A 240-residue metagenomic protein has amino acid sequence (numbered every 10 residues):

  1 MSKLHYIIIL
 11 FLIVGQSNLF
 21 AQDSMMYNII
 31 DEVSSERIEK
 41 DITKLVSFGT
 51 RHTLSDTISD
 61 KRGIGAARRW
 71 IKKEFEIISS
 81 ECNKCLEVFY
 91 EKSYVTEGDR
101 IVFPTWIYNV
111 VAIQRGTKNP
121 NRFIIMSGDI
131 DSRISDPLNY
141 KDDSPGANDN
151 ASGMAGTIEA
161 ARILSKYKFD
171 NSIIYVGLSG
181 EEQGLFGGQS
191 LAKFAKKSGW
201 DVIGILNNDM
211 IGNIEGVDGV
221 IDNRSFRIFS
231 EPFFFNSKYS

Functional and structural regions predicted by a protein language model:
M1-D23: Bacterial Sec-dependent N-terminal signal peptides
S24-V33, R51-G63, E97-I101, N139-N150 (+2 more regions): Second-shell loop/turn segments in exported
M25-I29, V33, R37-K40, K44 (+6 more regions): Extracytoplasmic/secreted proteins, especially bacterial periplasmic and envelope-associated proteins
I29, R37-S47, L54, E87-Y90 (+5 more regions): Structural recognition of the beta-strand scaffold that forms the well-ordered cores of secreted hydrolase catalytic
K40-R115: A non-catalytic alpha/beta surface segment that caps or lines the substrate-entry region of metallo-dependent hydrolase
T50-T53, Y94-G98, T117-N119, I130-I134 (+2 more regions): Solvent-exposed loop/turn segments at secondary-structure junctions within structured extracellular/periplasmic domains
A112, M126, I130-S132, D136-G184: Alpha-helical metal-binding/catalytic segments enriched in His/Glu/Asp
L178-S240: Metal-dependent peptidase/peptidase-like ectodomains
